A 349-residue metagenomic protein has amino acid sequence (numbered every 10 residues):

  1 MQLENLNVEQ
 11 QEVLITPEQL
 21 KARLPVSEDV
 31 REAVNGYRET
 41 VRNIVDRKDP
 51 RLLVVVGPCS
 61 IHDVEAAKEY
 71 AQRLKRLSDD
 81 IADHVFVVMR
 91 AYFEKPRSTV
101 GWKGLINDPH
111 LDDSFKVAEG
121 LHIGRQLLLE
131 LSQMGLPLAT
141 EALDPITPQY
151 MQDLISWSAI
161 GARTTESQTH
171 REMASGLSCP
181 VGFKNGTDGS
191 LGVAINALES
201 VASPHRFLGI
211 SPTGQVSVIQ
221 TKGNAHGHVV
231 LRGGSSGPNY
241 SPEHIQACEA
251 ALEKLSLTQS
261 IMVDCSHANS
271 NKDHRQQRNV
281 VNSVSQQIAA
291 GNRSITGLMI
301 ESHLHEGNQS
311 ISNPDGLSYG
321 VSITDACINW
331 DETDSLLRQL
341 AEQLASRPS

Functional and structural regions predicted by a protein language model:
Q2-N5, H84-Y240, H244-I245, H267-A268 (+7 more regions): Active-site-facing alpha/beta catalytic cores
L6-D46: N- or domain-start disorder-to-order transition segments that initiate the globular core
R42-P50, E253-L257, P348: Glycine-rich phosphate/diphosphate-binding loops that line cofactor/substrate pockets in enzymes
L53-A66, D325: Conserved phosphate/anionic-ligand binding catalytic regions in large, soluble enzymes, centered on
G57, V263, N329: Conserved, mostly hydrophobic/aromatic
V64-R76, T99-I106: Glycine-rich loop at the start of a catalytic domain that most often binds anionic cofactors/ligands
K68-D83, E249-E253, V284-R293: Short amphipathic alpha-helices and their capping/turn segments at secondary-structure boundaries
H303-S346: Internal helix-turn-beta structural module
